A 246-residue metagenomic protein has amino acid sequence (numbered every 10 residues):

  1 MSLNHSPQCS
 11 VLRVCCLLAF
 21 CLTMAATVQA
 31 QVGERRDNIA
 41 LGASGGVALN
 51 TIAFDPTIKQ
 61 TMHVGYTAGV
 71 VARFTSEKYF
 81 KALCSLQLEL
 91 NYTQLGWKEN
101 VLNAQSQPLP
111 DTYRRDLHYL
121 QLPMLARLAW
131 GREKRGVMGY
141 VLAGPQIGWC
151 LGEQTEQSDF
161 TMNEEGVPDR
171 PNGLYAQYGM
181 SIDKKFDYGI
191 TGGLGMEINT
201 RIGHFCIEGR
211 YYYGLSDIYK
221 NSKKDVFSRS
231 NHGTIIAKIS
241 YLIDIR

Functional and structural regions predicted by a protein language model:
M1-R36, S44, I239-R246: Bacterial Sec-dependent N-terminal signal peptides
A30-R73, D244: Short glycine/proline- and aromatic-enriched beta-strand/turn motifs that initiate or cap beta-hairpins
Q31-I39, E77-C84, G131-M138, N199-H204 (+1 more regions): Short loop/turn motifs that connect adjacent beta-strands in outer-membrane beta-barrel proteins
R36, D187, G192-R246: Predominantly the C-terminal beta-signal and adjacent terminal strand-loop region of outer-membrane beta-barrel
A43-V47, A68-F74, Y92, L122-W130 (+4 more regions): Residues on the lipid-exposed face of transmembrane beta-strands in outer-membrane beta-barrel proteins
T51-M62, L95-L120, C150-D187, D217-T234: Extracellular/periplasm-exposed beta-strand and loop segments of Gram-negative cell-envelope proteins, dominated by
H63-G69, L83-S85, L117-P123, M138-Y140 (+2 more regions): Transmembrane beta-barrel architecture of outer-membrane proteins
L109-C150: Hydrophobic, well-structured mid-protein blocks that either form specific transmembrane helices
